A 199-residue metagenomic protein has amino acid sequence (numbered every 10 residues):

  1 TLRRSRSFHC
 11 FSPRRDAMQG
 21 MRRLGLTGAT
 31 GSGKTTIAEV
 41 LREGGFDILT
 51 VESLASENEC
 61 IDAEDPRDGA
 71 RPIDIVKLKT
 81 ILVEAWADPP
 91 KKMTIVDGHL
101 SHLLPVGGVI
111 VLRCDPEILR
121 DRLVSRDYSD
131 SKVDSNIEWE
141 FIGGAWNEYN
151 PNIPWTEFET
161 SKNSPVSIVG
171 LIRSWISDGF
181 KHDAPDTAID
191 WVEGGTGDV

Functional and structural regions predicted by a protein language model:
L26: Hydrophobic anchor at the beta1->P-loop junction of P-loop NTPases
A29: P-loop (Walker A) phosphate-binding loop of NTP-binding proteins
S32: ATP-binding Walker
T35: Walker A/P-loop
D47-L104, G195-G197: ATP-dependent small-molecule kinase phosphotransfer cores that center on conserved nucleotide phosphate-binding segments
A63, C114-T156: A glycine- and Lys/Arg-enriched "phosphate-lid" helix/loop adjacent to the NTP-binding pocket of small-molecule kinases
S125, N150-V199: NTP-dependent small-molecule kinase module
